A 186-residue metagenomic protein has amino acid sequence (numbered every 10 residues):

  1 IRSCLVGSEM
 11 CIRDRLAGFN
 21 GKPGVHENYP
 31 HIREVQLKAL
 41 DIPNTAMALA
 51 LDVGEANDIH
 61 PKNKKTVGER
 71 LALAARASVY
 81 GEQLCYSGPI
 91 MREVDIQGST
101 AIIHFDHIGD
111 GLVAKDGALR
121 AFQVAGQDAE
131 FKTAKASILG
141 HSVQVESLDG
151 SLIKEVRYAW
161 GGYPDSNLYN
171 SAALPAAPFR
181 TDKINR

Functional and structural regions predicted by a protein language model:
I1, Q36, E146: Short, flexible, glycine/charge-rich loop motifs used to bind or transfer phosphoryl groups or to couple energy/partner
I1-G7, I12: Single conserved hydrophobic/aromatic residue that forms the stacking wall/gate of nucleotide- or nucleobase-binding
S8-E9, N44-M47, E155: Beta-sheet entry/capping signal
R13-A17, A50-V53: An acidic- and aromatic-residue-enriched active-site/binding cleft used to recognize and process polar
L16-E27: Serine-dependent acyl-ester chemistry module
P23-G24, K62, T133-K135: Short, contiguous acidic/charged loop-to-helix segments that flank catalytic cores in large enzymes
I32-A121: Catalytic cores of secreted or luminal carbohydrate-active enzymes
I102, G109-R186: C-terminal beta-sandwich/jelly-roll accessory domains of carbohydrate-active enzymes
